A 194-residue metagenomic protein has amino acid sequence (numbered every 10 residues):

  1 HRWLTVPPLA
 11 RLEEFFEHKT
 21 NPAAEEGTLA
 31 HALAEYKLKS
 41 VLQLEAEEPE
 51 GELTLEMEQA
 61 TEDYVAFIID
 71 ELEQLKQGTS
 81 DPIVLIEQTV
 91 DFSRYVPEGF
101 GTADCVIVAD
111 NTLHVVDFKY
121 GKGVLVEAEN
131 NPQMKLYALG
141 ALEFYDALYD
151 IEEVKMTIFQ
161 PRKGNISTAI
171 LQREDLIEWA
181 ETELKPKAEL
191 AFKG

Functional and structural regions predicted by a protein language model:
H1-L113, K155: Metal-dependent nuclease catalytic cores that hydrolyze phosphodiester bonds in DNA/RNA, characterized by
S80-K193: Mg2+/Mn2+-dependent nuclease catalytic core
